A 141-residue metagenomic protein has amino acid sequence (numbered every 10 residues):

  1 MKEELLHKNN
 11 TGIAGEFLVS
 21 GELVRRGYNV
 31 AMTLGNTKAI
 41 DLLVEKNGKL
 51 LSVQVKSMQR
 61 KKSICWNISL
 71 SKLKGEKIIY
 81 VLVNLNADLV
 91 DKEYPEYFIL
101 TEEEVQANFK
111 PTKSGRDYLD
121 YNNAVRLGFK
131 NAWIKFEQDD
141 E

Functional and structural regions predicted by a protein language model:
M1-K38, L43-E141: Mixed-charge (Asp/Glu-Lys/Arg
